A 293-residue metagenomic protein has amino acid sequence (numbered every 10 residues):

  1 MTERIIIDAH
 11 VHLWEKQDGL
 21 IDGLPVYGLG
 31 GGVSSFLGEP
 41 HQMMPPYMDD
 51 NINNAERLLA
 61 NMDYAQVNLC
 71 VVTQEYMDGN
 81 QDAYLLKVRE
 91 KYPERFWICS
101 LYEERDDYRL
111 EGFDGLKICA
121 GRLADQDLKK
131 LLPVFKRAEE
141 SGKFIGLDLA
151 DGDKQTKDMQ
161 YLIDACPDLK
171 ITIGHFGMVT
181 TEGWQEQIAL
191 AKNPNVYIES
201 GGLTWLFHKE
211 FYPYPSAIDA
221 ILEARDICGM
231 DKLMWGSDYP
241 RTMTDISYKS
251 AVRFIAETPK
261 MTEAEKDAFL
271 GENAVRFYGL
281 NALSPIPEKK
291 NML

Functional and structural regions predicted by a protein language model:
T2-A9, K16-A60, Y64, L69 (+3 more regions): Mid-to-C-terminal alpha-helical segments outside catalytic/metal-binding sites
I7-V11, C70-V72, W97-S100, D114-I118 (+4 more regions): Hydrophobic faces of well-ordered beta-strands that scaffold small-molecule active sites in alpha/beta enzyme cores
H10, M62, L85, A138 (+4 more regions): Conserved, mostly hydrophobic/aromatic
W14-K16, M77-N80, R105-D106, G152-K157 (+3 more regions): Active-site environment of divalent metal-dependent phosphoester hydrolases
H41-I52, I98-E103, C119-D125: Active-site mouth loops of central-metabolism enzymes
N51-N61, E103-L110, K130, G183: Short, acidic/polar
N61, A65-K87, K91-E103: Short, well-structured secondary-structure segments
L123-M234, A282-L293: Catalytic pocket-lining loop regions of alpha/beta-barrel enzymes, especially the amidohydrolase/enolase/GH5 lineages
